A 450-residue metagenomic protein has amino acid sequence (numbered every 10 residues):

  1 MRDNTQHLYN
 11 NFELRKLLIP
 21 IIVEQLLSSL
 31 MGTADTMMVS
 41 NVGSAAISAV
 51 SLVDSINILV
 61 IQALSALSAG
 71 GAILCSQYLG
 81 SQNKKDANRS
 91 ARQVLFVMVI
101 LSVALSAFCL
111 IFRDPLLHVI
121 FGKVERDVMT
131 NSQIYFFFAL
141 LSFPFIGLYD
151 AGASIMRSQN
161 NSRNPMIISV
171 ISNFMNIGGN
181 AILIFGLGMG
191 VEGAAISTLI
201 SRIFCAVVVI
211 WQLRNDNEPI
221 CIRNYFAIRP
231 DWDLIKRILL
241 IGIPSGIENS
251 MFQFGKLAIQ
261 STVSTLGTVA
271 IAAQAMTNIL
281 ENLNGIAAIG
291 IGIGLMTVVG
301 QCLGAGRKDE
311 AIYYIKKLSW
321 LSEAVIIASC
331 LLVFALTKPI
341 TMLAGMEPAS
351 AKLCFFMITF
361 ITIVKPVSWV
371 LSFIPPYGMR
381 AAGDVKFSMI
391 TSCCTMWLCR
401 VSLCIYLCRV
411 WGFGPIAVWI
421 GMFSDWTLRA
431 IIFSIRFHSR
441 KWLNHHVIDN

Functional and structural regions predicted by a protein language model:
M1-I21, C75-S142, G186-I243, V299-K365 (+1 more regions): Short alpha-helical transmembrane segments in multi-pass integral membrane proteins
Q6-M37, N41-V42, I58-G70, L74 (+5 more regions): N-terminal transmembrane alpha-helices
K16-D35, F138, S172, S201-C205 (+3 more regions): Transmembrane helical elements of multi-pass membrane transporters/channels
I21, Q25, T36-M37, I73 (+16 more regions): Transmembrane alpha-helix boundary and packing residues in multipass membrane permease domains and related
Q25-S29, Q62, S102, S106 (+13 more regions): Residue-level hotspots within the lipid-embedded alpha helices of multi-pass solute transporters
L26, L30-S48, L117-R126, I182-M189 (+4 more regions): Helix-terminus/linker motif at the lipid-water interface of multi-pass membrane proteins
I47-A107, I146-P165, I271-T337, W369-C393: Small-residue-rich hydrophobic transmembrane alpha-helices
S68, F138-R157, P165-N173, A194-V209 (+5 more regions): Short runs within selected transmembrane alpha-helices of multi-pass transporters and secretion channels
